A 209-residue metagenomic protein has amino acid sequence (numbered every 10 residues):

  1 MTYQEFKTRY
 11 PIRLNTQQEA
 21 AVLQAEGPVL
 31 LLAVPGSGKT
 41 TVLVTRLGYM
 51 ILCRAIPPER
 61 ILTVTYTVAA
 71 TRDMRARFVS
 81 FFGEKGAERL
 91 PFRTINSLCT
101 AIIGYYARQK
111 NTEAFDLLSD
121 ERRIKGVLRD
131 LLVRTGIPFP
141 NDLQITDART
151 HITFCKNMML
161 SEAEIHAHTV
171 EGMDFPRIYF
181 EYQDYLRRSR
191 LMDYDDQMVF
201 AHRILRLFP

Functional and structural regions predicted by a protein language model:
Y3-E5, V34-S37, M50-F208: A basic/glycine-biased coupling hinge at the interface between accessory DNA-binding modules
Y10-E26, Y194-Q197: N-terminal pre-P-loop "Q-motif" helix
R13, K39-L43, R206: Short secondary-structure boundary/capping elements
Q17-A20, R46-Y49, F200: Well-ordered alpha-helical segments embedded in enzymatic catalytic cores
E26-R46: Walker A/P-loop
